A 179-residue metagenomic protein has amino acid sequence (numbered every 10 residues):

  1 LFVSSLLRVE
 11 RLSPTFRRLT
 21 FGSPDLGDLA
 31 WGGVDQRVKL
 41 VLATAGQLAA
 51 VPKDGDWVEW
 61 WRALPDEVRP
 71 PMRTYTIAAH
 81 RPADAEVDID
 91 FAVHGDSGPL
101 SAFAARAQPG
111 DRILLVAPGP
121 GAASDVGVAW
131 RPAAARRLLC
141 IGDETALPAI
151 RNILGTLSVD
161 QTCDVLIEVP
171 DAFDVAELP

Functional and structural regions predicted by a protein language model:
L1-P179: Extended, composition-driven regions rather than compact fold-specific motifs
